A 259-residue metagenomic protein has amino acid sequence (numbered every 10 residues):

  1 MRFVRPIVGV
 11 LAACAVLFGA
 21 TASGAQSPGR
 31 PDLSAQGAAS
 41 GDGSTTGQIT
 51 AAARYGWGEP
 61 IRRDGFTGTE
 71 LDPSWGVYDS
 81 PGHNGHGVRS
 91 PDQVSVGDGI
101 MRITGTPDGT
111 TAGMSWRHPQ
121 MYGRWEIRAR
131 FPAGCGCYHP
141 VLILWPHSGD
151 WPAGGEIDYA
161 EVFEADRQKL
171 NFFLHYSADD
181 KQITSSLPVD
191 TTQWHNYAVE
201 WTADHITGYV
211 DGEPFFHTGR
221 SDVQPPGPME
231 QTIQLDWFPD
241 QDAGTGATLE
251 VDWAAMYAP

Functional and structural regions predicted by a protein language model:
R2-V8, L17-S44: C-terminal region of N-terminal signal peptides and the immediate post-cleavage residues of exported proteins
Q36-V77: Extracellular carbohydrate-recognition regions
G41-I49, D222-P259: Ligand-recognition surfaces built from glycine- and aromatic
S74-I100: Extracellular glycan-recognition surfaces and repeat-rich motifs
I103-Q168: Secretory/extracellular carbohydrate-interaction modules and structurally similar beta-sandwich "look-alikes"
S115-W125, S186-Q193, Q224: Extracellular/lumenal carbohydrate-interaction signature centered on repeated Trp-anchored short motifs
L174-N196: Short, aromatic/His-centered strand-loop micro-motif at the edge of beta-sheets
T191-T207: Localized edge beta-strand/strand-to-loop motifs within extracellular or lumenal beta-rich domains
